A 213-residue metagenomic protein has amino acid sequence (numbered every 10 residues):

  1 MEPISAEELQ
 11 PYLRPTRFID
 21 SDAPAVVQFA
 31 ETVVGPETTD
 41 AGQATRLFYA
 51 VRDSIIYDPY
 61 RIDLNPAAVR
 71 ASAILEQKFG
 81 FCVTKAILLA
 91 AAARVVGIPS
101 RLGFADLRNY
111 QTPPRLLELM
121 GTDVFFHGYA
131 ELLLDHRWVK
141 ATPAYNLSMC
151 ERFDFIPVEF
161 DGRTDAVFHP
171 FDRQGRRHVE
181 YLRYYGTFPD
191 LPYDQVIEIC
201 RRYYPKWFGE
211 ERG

Functional and structural regions predicted by a protein language model:
M1-E7, D53-P59, T84-P99, G186-D194: Short low-complexity stretches enriched in small and charged residues
E2-L9, R14-S21, L107-G213: His-Asp-centered catalytic microenvironments across diverse enzyme cores, prominently the transglutaminase-like
S5-Q77: Secondary-structure boundary elements
A25, T32, R61-D63, G80-F81 (+4 more regions): A generic structural micro-environment signature that highlights single residues at secondary-structure boundaries
T32, Y49-A50, A91, V95 (+2 more regions): Residue-level signal for well-ordered alpha-helical scaffold segments within enzymatic catalytic domains
A50, G103, T142: A cross-family glycoside hydrolase active-site/sugar-binding cleft signature
P59-F126: Active-site neighborhood of thiol-dependent amide/isopeptide-bond enzymes
